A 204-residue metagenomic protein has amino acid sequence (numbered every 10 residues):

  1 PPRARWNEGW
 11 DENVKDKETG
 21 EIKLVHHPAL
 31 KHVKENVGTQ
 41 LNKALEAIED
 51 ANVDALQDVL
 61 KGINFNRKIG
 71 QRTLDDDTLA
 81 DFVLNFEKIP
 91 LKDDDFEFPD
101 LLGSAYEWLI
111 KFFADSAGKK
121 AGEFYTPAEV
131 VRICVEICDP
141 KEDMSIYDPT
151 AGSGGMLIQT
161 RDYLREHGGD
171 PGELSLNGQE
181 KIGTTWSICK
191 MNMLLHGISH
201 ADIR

Functional and structural regions predicted by a protein language model:
P1-E142, R204: Non-catalytic, mostly N-terminal accessory regions of nucleic-acid modification and defense proteins
K120-R204: Conserved S-adenosyl-L-methionine
